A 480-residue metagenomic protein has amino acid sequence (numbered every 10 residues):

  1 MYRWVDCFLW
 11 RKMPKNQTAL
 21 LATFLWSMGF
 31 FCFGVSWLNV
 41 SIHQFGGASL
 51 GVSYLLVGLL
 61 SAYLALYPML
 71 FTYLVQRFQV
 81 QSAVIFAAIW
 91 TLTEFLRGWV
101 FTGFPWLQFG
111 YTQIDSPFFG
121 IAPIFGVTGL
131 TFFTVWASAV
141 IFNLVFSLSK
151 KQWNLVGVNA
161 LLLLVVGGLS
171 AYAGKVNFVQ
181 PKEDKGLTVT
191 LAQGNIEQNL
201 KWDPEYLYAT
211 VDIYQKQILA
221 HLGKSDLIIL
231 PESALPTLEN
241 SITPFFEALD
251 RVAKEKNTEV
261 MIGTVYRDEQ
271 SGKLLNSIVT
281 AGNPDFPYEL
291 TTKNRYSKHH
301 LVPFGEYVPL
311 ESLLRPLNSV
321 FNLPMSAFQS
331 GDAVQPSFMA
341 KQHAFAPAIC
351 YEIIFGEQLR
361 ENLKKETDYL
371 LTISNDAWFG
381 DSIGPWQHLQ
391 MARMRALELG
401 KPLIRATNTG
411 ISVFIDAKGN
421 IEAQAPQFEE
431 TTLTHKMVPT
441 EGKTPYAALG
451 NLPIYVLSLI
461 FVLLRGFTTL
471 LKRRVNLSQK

Functional and structural regions predicted by a protein language model:
M1-N177, G380-D381, A392-R395, T407-S412 (+2 more regions): Membrane-embedded alpha-helical bundles of multi-pass enzymes that act on lipidic or dolichyl-linked glycan substrates
V176-P453: Soluble catalytic domains of enzymes that build or remodel membrane lipids, polysaccharides, and related
